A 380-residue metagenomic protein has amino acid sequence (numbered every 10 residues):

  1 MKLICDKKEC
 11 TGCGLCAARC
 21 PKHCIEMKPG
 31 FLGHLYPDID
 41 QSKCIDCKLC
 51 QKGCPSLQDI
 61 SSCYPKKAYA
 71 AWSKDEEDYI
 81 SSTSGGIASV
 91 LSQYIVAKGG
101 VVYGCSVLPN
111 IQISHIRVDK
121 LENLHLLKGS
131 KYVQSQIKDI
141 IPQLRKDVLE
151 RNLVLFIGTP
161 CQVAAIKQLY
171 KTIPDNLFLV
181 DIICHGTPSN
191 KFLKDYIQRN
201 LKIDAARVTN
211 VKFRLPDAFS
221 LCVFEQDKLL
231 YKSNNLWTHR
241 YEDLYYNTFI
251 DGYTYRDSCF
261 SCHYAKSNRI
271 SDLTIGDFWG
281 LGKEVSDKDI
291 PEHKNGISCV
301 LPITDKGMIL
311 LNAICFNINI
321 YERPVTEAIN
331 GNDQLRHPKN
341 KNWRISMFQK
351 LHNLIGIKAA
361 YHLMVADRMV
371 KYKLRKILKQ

Functional and structural regions predicted by a protein language model:
M1, C16-Y36, V133, E225-L244: Short, charged low-complexity linear segments at domain edges
M1, C5-K7, D38-S42, Y241-I250: Short, intrinsically disordered, charge-biased short linear motifs at domain edges
K2-E9, L15-D38, K48-P65, D272-L273: Iron-sulfur cluster-binding cysteine motifs and their immediate structural context in ferredoxin-like electron-transfer
S42-E150, A328-K358, H362: Flanking helices and flexible, charged tails adjoining ferredoxin-like Fe-S electron-transfer domains in multi-subunit
T83-G86, P109, F156-I166, G186-P188: Gly/Ser/Thr-rich loops at beta-strand to alpha-helix junctions that form or flank small-molecule/cofactor-binding
A97-V102, L201, A205-Q380: Long, compositionally biased charged/polar accessory segments in the mid-to-C-terminal portions of proteins
S130-L179: Conserved nucleotide-cofactor-binding alpha/beta core module
F178-R199: Short, flexible loop segments at boundaries between secondary-structure elements
